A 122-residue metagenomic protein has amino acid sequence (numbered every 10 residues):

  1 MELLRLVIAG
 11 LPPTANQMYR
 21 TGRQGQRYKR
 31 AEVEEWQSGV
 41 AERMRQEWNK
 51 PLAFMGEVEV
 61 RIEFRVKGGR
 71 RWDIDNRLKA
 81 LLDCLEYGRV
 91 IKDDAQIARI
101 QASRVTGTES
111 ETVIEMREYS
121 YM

Functional and structural regions predicted by a protein language model:
M1-M122: Acidic, proline/glycine-enriched N-terminal capping motif
